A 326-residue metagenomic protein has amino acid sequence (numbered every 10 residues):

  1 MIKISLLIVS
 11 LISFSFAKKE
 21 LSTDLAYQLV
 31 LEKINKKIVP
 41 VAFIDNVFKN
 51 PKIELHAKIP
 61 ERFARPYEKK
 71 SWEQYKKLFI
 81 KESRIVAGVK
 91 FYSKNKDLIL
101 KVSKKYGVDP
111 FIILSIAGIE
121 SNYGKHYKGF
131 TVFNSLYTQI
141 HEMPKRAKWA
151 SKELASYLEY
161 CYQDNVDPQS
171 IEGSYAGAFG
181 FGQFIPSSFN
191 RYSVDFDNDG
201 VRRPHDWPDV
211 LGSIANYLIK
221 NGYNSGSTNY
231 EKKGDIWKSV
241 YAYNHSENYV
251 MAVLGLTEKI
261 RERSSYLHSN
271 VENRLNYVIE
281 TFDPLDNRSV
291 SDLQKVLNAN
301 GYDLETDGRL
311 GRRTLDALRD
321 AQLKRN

Functional and structural regions predicted by a protein language model:
M1-V9: Sec-dependent signal peptide recognition, specifically the positively charged N-region followed immediately by
V9-A17: Hydrophobic h-region of N-terminal signal peptides that target proteins for export in Gram-negative bacteria
K18-A26: Cleaved targeting-peptide boundary
L25-A26, K94, R288-D292: Alpha-helix N-cap/N′ positions at the starts of helices
V30-L31, I99, I185, Q294: Generic structural marker for isolated residues within well-ordered, non-membrane alpha-helices of soluble domains
I38-E272, Y277-P284, D307-R309: Catalytic glycan-binding domains that act on GlcNAc-containing polysaccharides
F282-V290, K295-N326: Short acidic, glycine/serine/threonine-rich helix-capping segments at coil-helix boundaries
